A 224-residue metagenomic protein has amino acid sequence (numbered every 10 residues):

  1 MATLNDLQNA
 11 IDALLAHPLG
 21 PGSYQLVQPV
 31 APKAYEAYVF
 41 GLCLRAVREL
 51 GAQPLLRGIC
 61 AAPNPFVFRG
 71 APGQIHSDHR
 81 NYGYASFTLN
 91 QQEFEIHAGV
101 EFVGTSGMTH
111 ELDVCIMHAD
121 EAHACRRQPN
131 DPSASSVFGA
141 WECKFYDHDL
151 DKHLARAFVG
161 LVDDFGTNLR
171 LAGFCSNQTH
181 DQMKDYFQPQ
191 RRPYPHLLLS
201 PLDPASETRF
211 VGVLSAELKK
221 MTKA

Functional and structural regions predicted by a protein language model:
M1-I75: Nuclease-adjacent, charged terminal/linker segments that flank catalytic cores
M1-T3, D181, F187-A224: Non-catalytic C-terminal interaction segments of nucleic acid-processing enzymes
T3, Y35-V39, G107-D113, L150-L154: Phosphate/oxyanion-binding active-site loops and adjacent basic polyanion-contact surfaces
C43, L112-L150, F158: Conserved catalytic cores of phosphodiester-cleaving nucleases, focusing on short active-site segments
G51-S106: A short acidic/basic microdomain associated with nuclease active sites
F87, N130-S135, Q188-P193: Short, conserved catalytic or adaptor-binding loops enriched in Gly and charged residues
C143-F145, V162-H196: Nucleic-acid nuclease catalytic cores
L150-T167: Basic, amphipathic alpha-helical patches used to engage nucleic acids or provide basic targeting signals, exemplified
